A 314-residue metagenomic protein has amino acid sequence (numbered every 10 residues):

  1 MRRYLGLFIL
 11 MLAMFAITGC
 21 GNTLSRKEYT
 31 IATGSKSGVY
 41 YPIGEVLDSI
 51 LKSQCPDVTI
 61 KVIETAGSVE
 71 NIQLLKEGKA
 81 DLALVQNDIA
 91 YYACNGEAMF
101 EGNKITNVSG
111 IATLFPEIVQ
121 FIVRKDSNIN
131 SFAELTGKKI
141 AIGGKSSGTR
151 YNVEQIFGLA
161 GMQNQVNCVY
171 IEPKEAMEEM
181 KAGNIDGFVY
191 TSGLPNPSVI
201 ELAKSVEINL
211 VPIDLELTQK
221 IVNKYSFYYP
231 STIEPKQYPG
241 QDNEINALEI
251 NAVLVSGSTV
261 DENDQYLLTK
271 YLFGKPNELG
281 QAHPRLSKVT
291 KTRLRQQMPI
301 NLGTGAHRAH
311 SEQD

Functional and structural regions predicted by a protein language model:
M1-Y4: Positively charged n-region of N-terminal signal peptides that target proteins for export
A16-G19: C-terminal motif of bacterial Sec signal peptides marking the signal peptidase cleavage site
G21-T23: Bacterial signal peptide processing site
R26-Q54, V58-T59, E117-A182, Q296 (+1 more regions): Bilobed "Venus flytrap"/periplasmic-binding protein-like clamshell domains and structurally analogous long
D48, I63-G102, K174-M180, I185 (+1 more regions): Pocket-flanking alpha-helical
E101-L114, Q237-N246: A structural signal for short loop-to-beta-strand junctions that line the ligand-binding cleft of periplasmic/secreted
F115-I129, I221-S226, A247-D264: A bilobed periplasmic-binding-protein/Venus flytrap-type ligand-binding module shared by bacterial periplasmic
I171, E175, K181-A182, S192-L210 (+3 more regions): An extracytoplasmic/periplasmic, membrane-proximal ligand-sensing/linker region
